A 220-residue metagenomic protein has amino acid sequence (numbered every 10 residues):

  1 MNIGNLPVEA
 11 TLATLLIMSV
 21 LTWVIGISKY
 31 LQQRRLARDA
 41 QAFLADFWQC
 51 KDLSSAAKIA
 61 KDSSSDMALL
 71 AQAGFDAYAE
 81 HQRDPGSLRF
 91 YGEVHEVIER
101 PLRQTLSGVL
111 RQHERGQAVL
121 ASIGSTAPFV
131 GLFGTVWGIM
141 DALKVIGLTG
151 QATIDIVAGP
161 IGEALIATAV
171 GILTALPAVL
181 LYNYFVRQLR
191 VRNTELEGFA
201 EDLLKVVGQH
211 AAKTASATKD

Functional and structural regions predicted by a protein language model:
M1-A45: Hydrophobic membrane-targeting segments
E9-L12, E114-A121, I166-A167: N-terminal membrane-entry
T11-L21, A127-V130, G134-W137, I172: Residue-level signal for the membrane-embedded core of alpha-helical transmembrane segments, especially mid-helix
I27, A178-L181: Alpha-helical membrane-inserting segments
A37-F133, I139-T153, L180-D220: Predominantly long cytosolic amphipathic alpha-helical stalk/bundle segments
G150-A164: Hydrophobic alpha-helical transmembrane segments and adjacent short intramembrane/lumenal linkers of inner/organellar
A164-A178: Hydrophobic alpha-helical transmembrane segments of polytopic membrane proteins
